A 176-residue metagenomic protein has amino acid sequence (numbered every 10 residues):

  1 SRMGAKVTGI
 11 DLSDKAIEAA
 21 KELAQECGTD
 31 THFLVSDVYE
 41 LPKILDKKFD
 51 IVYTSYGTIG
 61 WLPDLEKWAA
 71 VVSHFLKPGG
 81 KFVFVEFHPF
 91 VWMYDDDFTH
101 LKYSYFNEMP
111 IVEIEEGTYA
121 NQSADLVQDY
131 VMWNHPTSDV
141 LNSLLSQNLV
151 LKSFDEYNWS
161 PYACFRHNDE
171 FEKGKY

Functional and structural regions predicted by a protein language model:
S1-L41: Class I SAM-dependent methyltransferase SAM/SAH-binding core
K43-V52: A short acidic, Gly/Pro-enriched loop at the edge of an enzyme's catalytic core that lines a small-molecule cofactor
T54-Y56, V85: Residues lining the SAM
G60-W61: A short His-aromatic
E66-K81: A short glycine-rich, Lys/Arg-flanked "PGG" loop and its adjoining helix->strand segment in the class I
K81-T118: Conserved class I S-adenosyl-L-methionine
E86-D97, A124-S138: Acceptor-substrate binding/catalytic loop of class I
V131-D155: Short alpha-helix
